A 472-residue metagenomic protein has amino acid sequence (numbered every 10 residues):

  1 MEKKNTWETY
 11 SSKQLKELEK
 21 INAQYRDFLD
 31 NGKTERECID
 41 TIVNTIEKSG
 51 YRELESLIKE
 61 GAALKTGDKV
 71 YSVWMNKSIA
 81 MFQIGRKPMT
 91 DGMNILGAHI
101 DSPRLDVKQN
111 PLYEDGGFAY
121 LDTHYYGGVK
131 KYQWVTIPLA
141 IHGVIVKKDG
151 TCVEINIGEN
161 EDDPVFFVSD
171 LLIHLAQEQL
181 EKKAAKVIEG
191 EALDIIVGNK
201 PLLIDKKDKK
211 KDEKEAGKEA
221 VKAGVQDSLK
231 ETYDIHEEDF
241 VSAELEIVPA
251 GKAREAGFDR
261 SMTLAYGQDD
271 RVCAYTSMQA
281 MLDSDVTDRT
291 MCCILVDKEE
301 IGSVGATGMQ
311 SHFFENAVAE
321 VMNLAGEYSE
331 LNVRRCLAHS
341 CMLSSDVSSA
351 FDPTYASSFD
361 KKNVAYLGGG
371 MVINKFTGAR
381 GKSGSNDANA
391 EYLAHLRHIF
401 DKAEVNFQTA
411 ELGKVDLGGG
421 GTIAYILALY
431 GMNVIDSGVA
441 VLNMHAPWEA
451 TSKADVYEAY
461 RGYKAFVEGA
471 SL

Functional and structural regions predicted by a protein language model:
M1-L472: N-terminal hydrophobic/helix-forming segments and targeting peptides
